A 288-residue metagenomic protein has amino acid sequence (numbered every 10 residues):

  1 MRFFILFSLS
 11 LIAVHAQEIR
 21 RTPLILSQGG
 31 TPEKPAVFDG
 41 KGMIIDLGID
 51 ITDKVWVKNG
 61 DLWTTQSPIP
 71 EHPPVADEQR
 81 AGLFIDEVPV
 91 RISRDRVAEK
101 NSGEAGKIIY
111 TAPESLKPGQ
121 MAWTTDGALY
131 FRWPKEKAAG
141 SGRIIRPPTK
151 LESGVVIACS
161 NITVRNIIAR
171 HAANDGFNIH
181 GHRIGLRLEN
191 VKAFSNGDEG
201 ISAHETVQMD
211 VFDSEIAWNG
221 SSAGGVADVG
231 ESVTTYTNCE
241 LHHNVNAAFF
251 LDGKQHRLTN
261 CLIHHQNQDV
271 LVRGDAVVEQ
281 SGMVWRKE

Functional and structural regions predicted by a protein language model:
M1-L6: Sec-dependent signal peptide recognition, specifically the positively charged N-region followed immediately by
S8-A16: Hydrophobic h-region of N-terminal signal peptides that target proteins for export in Gram-negative bacteria
Q17-H171, N178, S202, W285-K287: Extracellular polysaccharide-degrading/modifying enzymes targeting complex plant/algal/animal polysaccharides
R20-P32, V211-S214, Y236, R257-L258: Acidic, glycine-rich calcium-binding repeat modules characteristic of RTX/beta-roll and related beta-solenoid repeat
T22-L26, G48, L151-G154, A173-N178 (+5 more regions): Short glycine/acidic-rich loop motifs that flank beta-strands on beta-rich extracellular proteins
Q28-G30, M43, C159, R183-I184 (+5 more regions): Small-residue (G/S/T/A) turn/hinge positions that recur once per unit in extracellular repeat modules
D39-K41, I157-A158, R165, R170 (+14 more regions): Feature marks extracellular polysaccharide-active and adherence modules
G127-F131, M209-I216: Conserved long hydrophobic alpha-helices within structured protein cores
